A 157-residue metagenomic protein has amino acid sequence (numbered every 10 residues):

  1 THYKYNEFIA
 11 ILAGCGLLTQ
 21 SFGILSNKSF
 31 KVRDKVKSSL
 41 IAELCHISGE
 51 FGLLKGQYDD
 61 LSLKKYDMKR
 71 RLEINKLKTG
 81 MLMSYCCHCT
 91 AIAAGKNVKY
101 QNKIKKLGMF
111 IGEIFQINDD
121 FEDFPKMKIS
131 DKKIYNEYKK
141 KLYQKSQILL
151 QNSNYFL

Functional and structural regions predicted by a protein language model:
T1-N154: Mg2+-dependent prenyl diphosphate-binding active-site environment of isoprenoid biosynthetic enzymes
L157: Metal-dependent nucleotide-binding catalytic modules
